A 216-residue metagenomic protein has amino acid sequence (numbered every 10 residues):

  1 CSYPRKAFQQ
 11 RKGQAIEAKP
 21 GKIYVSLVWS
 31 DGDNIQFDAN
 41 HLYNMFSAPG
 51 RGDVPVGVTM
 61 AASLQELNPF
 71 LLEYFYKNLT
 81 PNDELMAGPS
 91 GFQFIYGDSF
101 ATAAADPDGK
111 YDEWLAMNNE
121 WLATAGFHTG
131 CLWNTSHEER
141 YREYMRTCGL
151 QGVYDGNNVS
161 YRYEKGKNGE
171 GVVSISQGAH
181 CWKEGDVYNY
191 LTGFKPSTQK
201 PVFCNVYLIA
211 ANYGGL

Functional and structural regions predicted by a protein language model:
C1-Y76: Active-site beta->alpha N-cap acidic-glycine motif
K6, K12, K19-K22, K77 (+5 more regions): Context-gated lysine
V25, W29-D53, S63, A125-L216: Catalytic grooves of carbohydrate-active enzymes
G57-E139: Metal-dependent polysaccharide deacetylase catalytic core of the NodB/CE4 family, i.e., the active-site-bearing domain
